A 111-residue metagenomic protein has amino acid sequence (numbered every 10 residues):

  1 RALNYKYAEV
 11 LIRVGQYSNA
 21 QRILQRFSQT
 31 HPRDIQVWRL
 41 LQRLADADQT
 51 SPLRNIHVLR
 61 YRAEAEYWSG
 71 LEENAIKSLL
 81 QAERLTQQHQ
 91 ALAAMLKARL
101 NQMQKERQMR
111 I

Functional and structural regions predicted by a protein language model:
L3, V37, V58, L92-A93: TPR alpha-solenoid repeat register
Y7, L41-L44, R62, L100: Structural register within alpha-helical repeat arrays
V14, D48-Q49, S69, R107: Structural motif corresponding to the intra-repeat A-B loop/turn of tetratricopeptide repeats
Q25-Q29, Q42, Q49, E66-Y67 (+2 more regions): A conserved position within tetratricopeptide repeats
